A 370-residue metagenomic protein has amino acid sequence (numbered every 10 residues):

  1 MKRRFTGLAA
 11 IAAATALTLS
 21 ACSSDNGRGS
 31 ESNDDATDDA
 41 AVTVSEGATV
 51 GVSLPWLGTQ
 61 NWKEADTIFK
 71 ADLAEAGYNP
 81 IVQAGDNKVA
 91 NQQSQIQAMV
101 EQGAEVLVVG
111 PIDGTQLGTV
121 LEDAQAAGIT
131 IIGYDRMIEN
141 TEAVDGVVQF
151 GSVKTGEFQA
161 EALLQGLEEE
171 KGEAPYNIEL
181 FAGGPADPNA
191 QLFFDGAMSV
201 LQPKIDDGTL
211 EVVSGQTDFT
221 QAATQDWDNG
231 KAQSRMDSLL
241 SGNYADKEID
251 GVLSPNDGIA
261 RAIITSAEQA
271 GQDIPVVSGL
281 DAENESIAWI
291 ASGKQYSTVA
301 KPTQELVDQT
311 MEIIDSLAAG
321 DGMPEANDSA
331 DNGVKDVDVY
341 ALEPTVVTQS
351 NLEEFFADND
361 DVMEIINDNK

Functional and structural regions predicted by a protein language model:
K2-L8, C22-K370: A residue-level marker of the well-folded mature domains of exported/periplasmic proteins
A12-A13: Repetitive helical segments and hydrophobic/amphipathic motifs
A16-A21: C-terminal motif of bacterial Sec signal peptides marking the signal peptidase cleavage site
